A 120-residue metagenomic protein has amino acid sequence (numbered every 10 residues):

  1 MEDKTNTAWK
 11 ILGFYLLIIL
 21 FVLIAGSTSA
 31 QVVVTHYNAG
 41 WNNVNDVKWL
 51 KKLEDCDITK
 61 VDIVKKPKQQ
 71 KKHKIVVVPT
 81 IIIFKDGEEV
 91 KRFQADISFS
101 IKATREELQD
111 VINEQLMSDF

Functional and structural regions predicted by a protein language model:
E2-L16: Bacterial N-terminal signal peptides that target proteins for export
G13-A25: Bacterial N-terminal signal peptides
S29-D57: Local sequence-structure signature of Cys/Sec-based thiol-disulfide redox active-site neighborhoods
Y37-A39, I63-V64, D96: Active-site-proximal beta-strand/loop segments in catalytic clefts of secreted hydrolases
D46-V47, P67-Q70, R105, Q109-I112: Extracytoplasmic/secreted envelope proteins and their assembly/folding machinery, especially bacterial periplasmic
D57-K65: A short beta-strand-loop structural module common to alpha/beta enzyme folds
H73-I83: Structural micro-motif
K85-F120: Non-catalytic, surface beta->alpha helical segment in thiol-disulfide oxidoreductase systems
